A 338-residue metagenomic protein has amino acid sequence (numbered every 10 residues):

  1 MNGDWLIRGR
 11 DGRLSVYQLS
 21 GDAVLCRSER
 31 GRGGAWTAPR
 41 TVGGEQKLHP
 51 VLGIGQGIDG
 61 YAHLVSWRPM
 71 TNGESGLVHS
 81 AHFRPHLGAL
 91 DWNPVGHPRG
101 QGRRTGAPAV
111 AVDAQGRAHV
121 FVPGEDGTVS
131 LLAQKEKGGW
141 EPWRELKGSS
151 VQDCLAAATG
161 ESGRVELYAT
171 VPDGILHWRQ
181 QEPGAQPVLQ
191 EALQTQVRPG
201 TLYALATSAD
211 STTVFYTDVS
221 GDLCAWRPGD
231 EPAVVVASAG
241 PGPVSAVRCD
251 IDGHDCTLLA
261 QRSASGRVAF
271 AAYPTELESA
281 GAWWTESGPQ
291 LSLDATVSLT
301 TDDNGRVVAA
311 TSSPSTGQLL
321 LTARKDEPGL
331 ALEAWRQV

Functional and structural regions predicted by a protein language model:
M1-V338: A structural motif
